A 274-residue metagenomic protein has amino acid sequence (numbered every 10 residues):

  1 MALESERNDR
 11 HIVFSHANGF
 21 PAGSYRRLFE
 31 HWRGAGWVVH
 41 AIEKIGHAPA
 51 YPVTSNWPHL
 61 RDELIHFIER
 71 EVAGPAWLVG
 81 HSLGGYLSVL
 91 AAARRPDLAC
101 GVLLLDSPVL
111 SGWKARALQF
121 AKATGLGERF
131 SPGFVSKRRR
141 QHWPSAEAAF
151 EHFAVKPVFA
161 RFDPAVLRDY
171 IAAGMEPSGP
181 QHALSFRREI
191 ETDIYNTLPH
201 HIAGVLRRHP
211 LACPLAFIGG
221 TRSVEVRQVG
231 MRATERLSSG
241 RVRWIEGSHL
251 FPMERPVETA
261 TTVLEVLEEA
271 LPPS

Functional and structural regions predicted by a protein language model:
E6-P49, F67: Conserved HGGG/HGGXW glycine-rich cap/lid loop of the alpha/beta-hydrolase fold
V13-A17, H81, G219: The conserved beta1-alpha1 loop
H40-V79, V109, L118-A121, T261: Active-site loop/oxyanion-hole signature of alpha/beta-hydrolase fold enzymes
P75-A117: Conserved hydrolase catalytic core segment
C100-H142, R227: Flexible "cap/lid" loop of the alpha/beta hydrolase fold
R140-T221: Alpha/beta-hydrolase
L206-G247: Conserved loop-alpha-helix segment in the C-terminal half of the alpha/beta-hydrolase fold that carries the catalytic
G247-A260: Catalytic histidine-centered segment of alpha/beta-hydrolase-like enzymes
